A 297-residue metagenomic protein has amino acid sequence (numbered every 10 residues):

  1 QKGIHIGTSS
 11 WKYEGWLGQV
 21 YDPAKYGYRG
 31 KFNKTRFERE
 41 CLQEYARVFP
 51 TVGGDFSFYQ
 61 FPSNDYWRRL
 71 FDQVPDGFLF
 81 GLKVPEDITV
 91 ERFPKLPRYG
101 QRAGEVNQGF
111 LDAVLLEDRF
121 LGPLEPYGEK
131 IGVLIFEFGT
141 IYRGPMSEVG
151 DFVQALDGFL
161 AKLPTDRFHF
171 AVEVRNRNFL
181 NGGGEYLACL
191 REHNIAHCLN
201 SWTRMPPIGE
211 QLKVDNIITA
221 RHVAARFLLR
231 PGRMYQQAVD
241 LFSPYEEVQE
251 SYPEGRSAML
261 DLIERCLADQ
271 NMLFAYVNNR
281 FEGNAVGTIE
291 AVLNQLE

Functional and structural regions predicted by a protein language model:
Q1-E297: Residues lining hydrophobic/aromatic ligand-binding pockets adjacent to catalytic sites
